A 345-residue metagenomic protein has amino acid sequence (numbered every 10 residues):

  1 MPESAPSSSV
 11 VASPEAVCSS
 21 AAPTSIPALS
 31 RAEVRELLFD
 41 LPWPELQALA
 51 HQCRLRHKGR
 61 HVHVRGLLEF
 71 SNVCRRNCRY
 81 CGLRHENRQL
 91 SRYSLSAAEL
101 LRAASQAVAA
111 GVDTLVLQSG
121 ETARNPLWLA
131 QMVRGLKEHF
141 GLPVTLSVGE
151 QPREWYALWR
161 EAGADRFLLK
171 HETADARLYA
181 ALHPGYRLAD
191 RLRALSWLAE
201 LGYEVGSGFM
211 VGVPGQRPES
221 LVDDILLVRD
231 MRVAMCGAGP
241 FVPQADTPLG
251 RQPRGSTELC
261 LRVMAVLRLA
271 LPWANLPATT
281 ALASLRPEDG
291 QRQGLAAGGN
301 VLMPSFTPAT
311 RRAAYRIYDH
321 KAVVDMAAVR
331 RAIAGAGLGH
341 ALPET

Functional and structural regions predicted by a protein language model:
P2-P44, R102, V108, R229-T345: Auxiliary Fe-S-binding modules of radical SAM enzymes
A12, R56-E99: Canonical Radical SAM [4Fe-4S] cluster-binding loop centered on the CxxxCxxC motif and its immediate flanking residues
A50, C78, L169, L198 (+3 more regions): Conserved, mostly hydrophobic/aromatic
R65-L68, R88-S91, V116-L127, R177-Y179 (+2 more regions): Glycine-rich, proline-tolerant flexible connector loops at the mouths of alpha/beta enzymes
L68-F70, E121-A123, V148-P152, T173-D175 (+4 more regions): Active-site-proximal loop/turn and secondary-structure-junction residues that shape catalytic pockets, frequently
H85-L101, A107-W128, V133-L195, E204-V211 (+1 more regions): Core AdoMet radical
R124-V148, L188-E204, Q252-A274, V324-G337: Alpha-helix-loop-beta-strand connector modules within alpha/beta enzyme cores
P152-W159, P214-V228, S284-A296: Catalytic cores of alpha/beta
